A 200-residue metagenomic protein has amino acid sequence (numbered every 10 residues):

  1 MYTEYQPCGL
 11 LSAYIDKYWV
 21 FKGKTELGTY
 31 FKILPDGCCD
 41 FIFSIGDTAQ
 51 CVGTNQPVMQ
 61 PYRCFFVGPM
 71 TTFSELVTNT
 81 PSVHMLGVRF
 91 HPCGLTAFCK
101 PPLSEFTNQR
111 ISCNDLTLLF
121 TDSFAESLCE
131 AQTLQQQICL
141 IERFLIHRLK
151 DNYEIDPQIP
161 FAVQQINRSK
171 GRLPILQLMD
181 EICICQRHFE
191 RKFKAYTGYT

Functional and structural regions predicted by a protein language model:
M1-K170, P174-L176, E181-Q186, Y196 (+1 more regions): Alpha-helical bundle regulatory/interaction domains
F193: DNA major-groove recognition helix of helix-turn-helix
